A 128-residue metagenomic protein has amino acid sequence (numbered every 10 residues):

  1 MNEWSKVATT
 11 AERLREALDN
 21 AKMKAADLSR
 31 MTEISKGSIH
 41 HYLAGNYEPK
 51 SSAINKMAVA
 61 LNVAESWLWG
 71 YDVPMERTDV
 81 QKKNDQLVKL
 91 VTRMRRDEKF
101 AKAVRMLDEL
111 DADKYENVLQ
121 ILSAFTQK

Functional and structural regions predicted by a protein language model:
M1-D79: Helix-turn-helix-like N-terminal two-helix hairpins of bacterial/phage DNA-binding regulators
E76-K128: Interfacial/linker helices and their anchor residues that mediate assembly or domain coupling
